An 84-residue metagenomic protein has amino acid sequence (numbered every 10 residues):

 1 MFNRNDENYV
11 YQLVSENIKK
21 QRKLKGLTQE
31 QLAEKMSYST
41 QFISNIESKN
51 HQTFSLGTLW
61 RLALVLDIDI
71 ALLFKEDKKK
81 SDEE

Functional and structural regions predicted by a protein language model:
M1-L24: A short, Lys/Arg-rich alpha-helix, primarily the initiator
F2-N3, L72-E84: Short, charged recognition helix plus adjacent turn of helix-turn-helix-like nucleic-acid-binding domains
E16, G26-L27, F54-G57: Residue-level signal for the short linker/turn that defines the boundary of a DNA-recognition helix
K19, E30, W60: Residues within the helices of the helix-turn-helix
K23, E34, L64: Alpha-helical residues within the helix-turn-helix
G26-I46: Short alpha-helical DNA-recognition segment
F42, T53, L72: Residues in the helix-turn-helix
N50-L64: Short, basic-rich loop-to-helix N-cap that marks the start of a DNA-contacting helix
